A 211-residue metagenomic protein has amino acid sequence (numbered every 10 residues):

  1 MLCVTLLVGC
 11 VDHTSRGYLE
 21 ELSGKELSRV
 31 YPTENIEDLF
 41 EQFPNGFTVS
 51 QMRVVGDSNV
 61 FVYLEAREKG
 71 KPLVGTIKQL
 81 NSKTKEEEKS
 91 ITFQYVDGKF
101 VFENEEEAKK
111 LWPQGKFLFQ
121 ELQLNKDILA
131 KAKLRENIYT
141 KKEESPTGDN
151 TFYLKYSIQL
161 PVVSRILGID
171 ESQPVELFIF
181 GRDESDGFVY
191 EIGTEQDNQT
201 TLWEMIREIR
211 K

Functional and structural regions predicted by a protein language model:
M1-L6: Bacterial N-terminal signal peptides
L7-M52: N-terminal leader/targeting segments and the immediate start of mature chains
E41-F47, E65-V74, Q94-K99, D149 (+2 more regions): Short, solvent-exposed coil/turn segments at beta-strand boundaries
M52-D57, S82, Q159, G193-T201: Hydrophobic lipid-interacting interfaces of membrane-associated proteins
Y63-F119: An acidic-aromatic
Y95-D149: Flexible, processing/modification-adjacent segments and terminal tails in exported/periplasmic/extracellular proteins
N125-G181: Extended beta-strand-rich segments in extracellular/periplasmic secretory proteins, especially within noncatalytic
I169-K211: Acidic, serine/threonine-rich low-complexity disordered tracts
